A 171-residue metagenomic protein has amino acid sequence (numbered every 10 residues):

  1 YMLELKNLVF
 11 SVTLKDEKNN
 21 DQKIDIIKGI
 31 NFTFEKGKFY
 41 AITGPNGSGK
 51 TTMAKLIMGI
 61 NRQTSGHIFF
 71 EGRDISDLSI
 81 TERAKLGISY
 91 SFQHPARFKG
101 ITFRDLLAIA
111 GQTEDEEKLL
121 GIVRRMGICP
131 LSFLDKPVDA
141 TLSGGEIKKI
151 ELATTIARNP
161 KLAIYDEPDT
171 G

Functional and structural regions predicted by a protein language model:
T43-P45: The feature captures the beta-strand-to-loop junction immediately N-terminal to the Walker
M58: Helix-to-loop junction immediately C-terminal to a conserved catalytic motif
G66-R73, L86: Conserved ABC transporter NBD signature motif
H94, G100-K118: Q-loop/switch helix immediately C-terminal to the Walker
T155-I156: ABC ATPase C-loop
A163-E167: Catalytic Walker B motif of ABC-type/P-loop ATPase nucleotide-binding domains
